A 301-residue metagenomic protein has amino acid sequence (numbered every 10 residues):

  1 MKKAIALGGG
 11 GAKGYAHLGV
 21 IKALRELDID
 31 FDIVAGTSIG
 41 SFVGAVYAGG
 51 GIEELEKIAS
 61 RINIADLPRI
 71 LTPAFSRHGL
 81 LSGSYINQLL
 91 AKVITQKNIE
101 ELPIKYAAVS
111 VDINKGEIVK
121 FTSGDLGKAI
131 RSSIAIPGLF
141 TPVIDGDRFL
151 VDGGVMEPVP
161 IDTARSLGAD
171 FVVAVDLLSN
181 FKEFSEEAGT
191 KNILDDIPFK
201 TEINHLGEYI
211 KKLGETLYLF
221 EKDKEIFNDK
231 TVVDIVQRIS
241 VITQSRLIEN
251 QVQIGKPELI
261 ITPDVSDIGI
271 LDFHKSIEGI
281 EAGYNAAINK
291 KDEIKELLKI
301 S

Functional and structural regions predicted by a protein language model:
M1-T37, F42-S301: Patatin-like phospholipase
